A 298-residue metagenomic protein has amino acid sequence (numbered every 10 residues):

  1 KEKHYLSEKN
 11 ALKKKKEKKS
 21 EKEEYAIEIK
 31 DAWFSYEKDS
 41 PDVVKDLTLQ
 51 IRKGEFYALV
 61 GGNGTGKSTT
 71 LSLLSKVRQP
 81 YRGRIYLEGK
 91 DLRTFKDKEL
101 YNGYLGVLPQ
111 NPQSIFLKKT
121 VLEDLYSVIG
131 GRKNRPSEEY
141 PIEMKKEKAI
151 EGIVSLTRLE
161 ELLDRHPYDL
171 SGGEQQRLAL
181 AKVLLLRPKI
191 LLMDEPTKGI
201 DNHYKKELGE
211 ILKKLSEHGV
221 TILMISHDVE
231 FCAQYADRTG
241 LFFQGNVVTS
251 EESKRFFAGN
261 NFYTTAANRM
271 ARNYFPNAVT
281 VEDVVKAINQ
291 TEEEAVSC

Functional and structural regions predicted by a protein language model:
K1-Y25, Y263-C298: ABC ATPase nucleotide-binding domains
V60-G62: The feature captures the beta-strand-to-loop junction immediately N-terminal to the Walker
S75: Helix-to-loop junction immediately C-terminal to a conserved catalytic motif
G83-D91, Y101: Conserved ABC transporter NBD signature motif
P141-L162: Conserved ABC ATPase "signature" region
H166-L170, E174: Conserved ABC ATPase signature
L191-D194: Catalytic Walker B motif of ABC-type/P-loop ATPase nucleotide-binding domains
